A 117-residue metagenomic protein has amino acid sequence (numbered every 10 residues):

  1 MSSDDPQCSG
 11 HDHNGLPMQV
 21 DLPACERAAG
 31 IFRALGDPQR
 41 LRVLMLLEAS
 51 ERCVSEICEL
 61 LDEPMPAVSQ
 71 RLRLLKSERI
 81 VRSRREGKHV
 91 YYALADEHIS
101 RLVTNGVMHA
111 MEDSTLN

Functional and structural regions predicted by a protein language model:
M1-L35, D113-S114: N-terminal leader segment of winged-helix/HTH proteins
L22-P66, V90-E97: N-terminal helix-turn-helix DNA-binding core of bacterial DNA-binding proteins
F32, A93-N117: Conserved segment of winged-helix/HTH DNA-binding domains
R42, R82, Y91, L116-N117: Residues at or immediately flanking beta-strands
E59, Q70, K76-S77: Alpha-helical residues within the helix-turn-helix
K76-E86, A93: Beta-hairpin "wing" of winged helix-turn-helix
